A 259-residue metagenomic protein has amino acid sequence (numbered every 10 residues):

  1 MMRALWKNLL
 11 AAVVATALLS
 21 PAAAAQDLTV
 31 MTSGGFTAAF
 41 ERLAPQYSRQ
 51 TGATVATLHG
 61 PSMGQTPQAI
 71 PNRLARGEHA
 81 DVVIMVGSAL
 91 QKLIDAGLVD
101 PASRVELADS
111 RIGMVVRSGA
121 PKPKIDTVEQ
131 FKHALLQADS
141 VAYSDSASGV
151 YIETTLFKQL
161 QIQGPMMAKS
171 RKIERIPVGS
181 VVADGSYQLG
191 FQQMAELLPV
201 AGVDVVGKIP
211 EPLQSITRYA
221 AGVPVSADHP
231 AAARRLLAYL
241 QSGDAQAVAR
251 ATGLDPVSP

Functional and structural regions predicted by a protein language model:
M1-L5: N-terminal secretory signal peptides that target proteins for export/translocation
W6-K7, Q192: Residue-level micro-sites within transmembrane alpha helices that shape and flank functional polar/acidic positions
N8-S20: Bacterial N-terminal signal peptides
A25-Q68, A75-H79, S88, K92-A96 (+3 more regions): Exported/periplasmic ABC-transporter solute-binding proteins
I84: Phosphate-/polyanion-interacting regions in eukaryotic proteins
